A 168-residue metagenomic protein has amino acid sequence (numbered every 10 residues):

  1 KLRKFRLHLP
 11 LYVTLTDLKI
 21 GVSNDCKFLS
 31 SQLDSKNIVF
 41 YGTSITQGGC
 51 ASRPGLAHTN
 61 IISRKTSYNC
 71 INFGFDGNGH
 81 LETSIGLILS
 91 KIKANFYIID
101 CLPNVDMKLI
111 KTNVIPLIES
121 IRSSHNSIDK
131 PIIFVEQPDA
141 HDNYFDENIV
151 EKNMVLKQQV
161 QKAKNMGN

Functional and structural regions predicted by a protein language model:
K1-I38: N-terminal secretory targeting modules
L9, G42, E136: Short beta-strand/turn micro-motifs composed of small residues that flank or help shape donor/cofactor-binding pockets
S35-T59: Catalytic nucleophile-elbow at a beta strand-turn-alpha helix junction centered on a G-D-S/GDSL motif, marking
I45-G49, I71-F75, C101-K108: Surface-exposed cleft-lining segments at the edges of enzyme active sites
S52-I61, E151-Q159: Short, solvent-exposed amphipathic alpha-helices that sit in or adjacent to ligand/effector-binding or catalytic
T59-I71: Short helix-loop-beta junction
N78, T83-N168: Alpha-helical cap/lid subdomain in secreted, periplasmic, or secretory-pathway luminal O-acyl-processing enzymes
